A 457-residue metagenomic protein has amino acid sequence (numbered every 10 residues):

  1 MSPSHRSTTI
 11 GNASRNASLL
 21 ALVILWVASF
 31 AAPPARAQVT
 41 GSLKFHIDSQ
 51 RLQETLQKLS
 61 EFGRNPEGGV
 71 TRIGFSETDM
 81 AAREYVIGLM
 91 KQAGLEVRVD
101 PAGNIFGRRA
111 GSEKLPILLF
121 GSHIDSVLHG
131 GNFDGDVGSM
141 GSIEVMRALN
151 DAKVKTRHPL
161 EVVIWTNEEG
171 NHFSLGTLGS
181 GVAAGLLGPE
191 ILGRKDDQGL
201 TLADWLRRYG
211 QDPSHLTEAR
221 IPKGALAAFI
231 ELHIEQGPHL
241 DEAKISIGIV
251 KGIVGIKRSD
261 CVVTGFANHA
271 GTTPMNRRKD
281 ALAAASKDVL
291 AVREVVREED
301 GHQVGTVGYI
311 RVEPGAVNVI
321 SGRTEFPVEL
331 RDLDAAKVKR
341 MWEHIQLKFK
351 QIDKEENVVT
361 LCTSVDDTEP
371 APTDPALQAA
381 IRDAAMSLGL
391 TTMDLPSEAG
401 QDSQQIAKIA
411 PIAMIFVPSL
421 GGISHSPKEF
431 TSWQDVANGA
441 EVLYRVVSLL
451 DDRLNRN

Functional and structural regions predicted by a protein language model:
A17-A31: Bacterial N-terminal signal peptides
A35-V70, A110, V319: N-terminal hydrophobic or amphipathic helices/low-complexity stretches enriched in small/hydrophobic/Pro/Gly
K44-I47, L52, Q57, N65 (+3 more regions): Zn-dependent metallopeptidase/amidohydrolase metal-coordination segment
R64-A110: A non-catalytic alpha/beta surface segment that caps or lines the substrate-entry region of metallo-dependent hydrolase
G74, G308-G315, P327-L333, V359-Q378 (+1 more regions): A short beta-alpha structural unit
F120, H129-E169, K257-V263, H269-V295 (+3 more regions): Alpha-helical metal-binding/catalytic segments enriched in His/Glu/Asp
E168, H172-A335: Midchain, well-structured core segments that form catalytic/ion-binding scaffolds
K251-I253, H269, T273-E299, K337 (+3 more regions): His/Asp/Glu-rich mid-to-C-terminal helical/loop segments that flank catalytic regions of hydrolases
